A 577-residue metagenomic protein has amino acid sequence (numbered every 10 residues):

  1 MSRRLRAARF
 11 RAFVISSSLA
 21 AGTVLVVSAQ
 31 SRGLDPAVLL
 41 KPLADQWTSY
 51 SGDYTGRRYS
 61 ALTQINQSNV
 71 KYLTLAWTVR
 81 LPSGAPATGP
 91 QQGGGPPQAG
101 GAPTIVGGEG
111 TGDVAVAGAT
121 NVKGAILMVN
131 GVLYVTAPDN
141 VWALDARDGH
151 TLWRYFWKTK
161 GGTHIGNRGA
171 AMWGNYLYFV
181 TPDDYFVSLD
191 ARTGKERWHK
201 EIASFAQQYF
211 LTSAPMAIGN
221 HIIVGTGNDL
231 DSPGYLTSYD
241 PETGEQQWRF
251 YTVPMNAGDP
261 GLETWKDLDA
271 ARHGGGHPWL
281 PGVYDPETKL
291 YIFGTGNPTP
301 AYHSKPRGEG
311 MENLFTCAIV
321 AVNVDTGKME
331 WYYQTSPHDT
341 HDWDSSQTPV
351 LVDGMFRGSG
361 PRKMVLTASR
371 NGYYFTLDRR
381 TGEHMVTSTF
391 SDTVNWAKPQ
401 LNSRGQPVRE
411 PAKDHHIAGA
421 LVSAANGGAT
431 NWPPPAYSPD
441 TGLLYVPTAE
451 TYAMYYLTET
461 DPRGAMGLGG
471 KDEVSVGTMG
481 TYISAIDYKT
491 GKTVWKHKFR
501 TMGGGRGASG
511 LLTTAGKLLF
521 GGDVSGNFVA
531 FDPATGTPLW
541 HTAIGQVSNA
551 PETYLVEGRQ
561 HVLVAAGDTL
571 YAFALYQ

Functional and structural regions predicted by a protein language model:
R9-V26: Bacterial N-terminal signal peptides
A29-T63, T88-T111: N-terminal pre-domain segments of enzymes
W47-S51, V116-P138, G162-F186, F210-P233 (+7 more regions): Repeat-blade elements of multi-bladed beta-propeller folds
V79-A125, R154-G174, H199-A214, Y251-V283 (+10 more regions): Extracytoplasmic beta-rich repeat domains
D145, D190, D240, N323 (+6 more regions): Structural recognition of the beta-propeller blade-terminating site
L189, T193-G194, G234-Q246, E309-G327 (+2 more regions): Beta-propeller blade signature
T448-E450, S475-A534: Loop/turn-rich, solvent-exposed surfaces of beta-rich toroidal or solenoidal domains
